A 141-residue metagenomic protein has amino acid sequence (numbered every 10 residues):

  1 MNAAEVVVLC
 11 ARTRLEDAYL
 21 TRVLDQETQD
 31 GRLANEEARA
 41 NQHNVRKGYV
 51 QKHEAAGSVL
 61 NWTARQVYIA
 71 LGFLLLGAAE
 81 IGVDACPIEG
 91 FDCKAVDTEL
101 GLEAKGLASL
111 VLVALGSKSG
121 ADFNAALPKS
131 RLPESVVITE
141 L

Functional and structural regions predicted by a protein language model:
M1-L141: Acidic, surface-exposed loops and disordered segments
